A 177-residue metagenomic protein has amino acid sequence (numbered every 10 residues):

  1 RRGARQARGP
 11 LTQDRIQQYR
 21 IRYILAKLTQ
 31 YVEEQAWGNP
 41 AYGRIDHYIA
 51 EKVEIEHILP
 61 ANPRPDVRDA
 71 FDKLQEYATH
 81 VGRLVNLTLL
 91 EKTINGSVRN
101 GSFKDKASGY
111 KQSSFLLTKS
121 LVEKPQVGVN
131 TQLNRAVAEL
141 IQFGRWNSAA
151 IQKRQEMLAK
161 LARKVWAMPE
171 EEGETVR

Functional and structural regions predicted by a protein language model:
R1-R68, D72-H80, L84, L89: Intrinsically disordered, low-complexity N-proximal targeting/linker segments that flank membranes
H80-R83, L87-R177: Long, cytosolic, alpha-helical-rich C-terminal regions that act as interaction/scaffolding modules
